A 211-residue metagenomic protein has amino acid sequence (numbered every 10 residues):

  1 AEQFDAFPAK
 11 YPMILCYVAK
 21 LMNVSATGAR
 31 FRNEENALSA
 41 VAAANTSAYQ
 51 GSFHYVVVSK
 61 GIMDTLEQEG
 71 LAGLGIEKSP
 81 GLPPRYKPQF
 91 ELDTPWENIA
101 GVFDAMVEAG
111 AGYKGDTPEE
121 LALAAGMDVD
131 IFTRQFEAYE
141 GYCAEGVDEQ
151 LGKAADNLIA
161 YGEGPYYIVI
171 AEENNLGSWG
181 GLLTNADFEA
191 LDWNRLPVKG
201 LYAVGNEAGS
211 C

Functional and structural regions predicted by a protein language model:
E2-L121: An anion/pyrophosphate-binding glycine-rich loop and adjacent beta-alpha core in soluble alpha-beta enzymes
T117-E120, I131-C211: A glycine-rich dinucleotide-binding beta-alpha-beta segment and adjacent secondary-structure elements that constitute
A124: Residues within the alpha-helical elements of helix-turn-helix
